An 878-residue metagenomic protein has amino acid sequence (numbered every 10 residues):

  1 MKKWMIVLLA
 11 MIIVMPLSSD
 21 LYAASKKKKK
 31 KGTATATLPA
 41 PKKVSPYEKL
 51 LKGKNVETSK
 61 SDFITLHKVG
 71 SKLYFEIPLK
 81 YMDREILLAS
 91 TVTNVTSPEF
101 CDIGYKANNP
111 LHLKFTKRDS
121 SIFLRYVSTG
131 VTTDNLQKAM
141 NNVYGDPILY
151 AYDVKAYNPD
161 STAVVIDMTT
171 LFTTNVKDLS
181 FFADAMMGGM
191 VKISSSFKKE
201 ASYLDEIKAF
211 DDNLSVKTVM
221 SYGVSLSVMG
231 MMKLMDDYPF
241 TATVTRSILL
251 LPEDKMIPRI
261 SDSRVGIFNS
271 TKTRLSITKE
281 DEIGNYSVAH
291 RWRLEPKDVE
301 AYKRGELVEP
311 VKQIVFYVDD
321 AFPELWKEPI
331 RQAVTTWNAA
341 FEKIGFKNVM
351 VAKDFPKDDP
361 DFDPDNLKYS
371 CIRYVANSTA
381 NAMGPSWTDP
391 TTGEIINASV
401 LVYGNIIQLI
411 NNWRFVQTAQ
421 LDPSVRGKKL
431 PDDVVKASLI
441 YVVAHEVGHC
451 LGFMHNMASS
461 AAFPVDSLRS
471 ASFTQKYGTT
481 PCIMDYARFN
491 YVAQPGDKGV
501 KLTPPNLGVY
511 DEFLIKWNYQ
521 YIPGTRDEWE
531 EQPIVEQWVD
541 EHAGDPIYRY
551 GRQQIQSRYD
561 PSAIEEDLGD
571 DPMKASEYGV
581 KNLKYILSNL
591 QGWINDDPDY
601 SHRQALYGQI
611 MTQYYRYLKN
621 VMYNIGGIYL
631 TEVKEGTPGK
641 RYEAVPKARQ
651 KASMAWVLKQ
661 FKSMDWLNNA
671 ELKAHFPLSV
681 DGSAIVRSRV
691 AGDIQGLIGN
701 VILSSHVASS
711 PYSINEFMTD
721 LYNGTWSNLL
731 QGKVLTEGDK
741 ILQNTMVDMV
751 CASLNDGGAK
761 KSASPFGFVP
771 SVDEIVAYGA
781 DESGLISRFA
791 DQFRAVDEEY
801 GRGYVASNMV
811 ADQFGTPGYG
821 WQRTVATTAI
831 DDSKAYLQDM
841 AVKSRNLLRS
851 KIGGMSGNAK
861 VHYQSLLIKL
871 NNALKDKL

Functional and structural regions predicted by a protein language model:
M1-W4: Positively charged n-region of N-terminal signal peptides that target proteins for export
L8-P16: Bacterial N-terminal signal peptides
S19-S25: Boundary at the C-terminal end of the N-terminal hydrophobic targeting segment
K26-F322, A340, I344, V349 (+6 more regions): Auxiliary tRNA-acceptor-end handling modules of aminoacyl-tRNA synthetases
T335-F346, G448-H449, F453, F489 (+1 more regions): Sec-exported extracytoplasmic/periplasmic mature domains
D354-V375, A437-Q494: The catalytic-center signature of Zn2+-dependent metalloproteases
T388, E394-V402, I440-L451, A493-Q494 (+2 more regions): Extended catalytic-interface subdomain
S460-L878: Conserved catalytic/binding loops enriched for acidic/polar residues
